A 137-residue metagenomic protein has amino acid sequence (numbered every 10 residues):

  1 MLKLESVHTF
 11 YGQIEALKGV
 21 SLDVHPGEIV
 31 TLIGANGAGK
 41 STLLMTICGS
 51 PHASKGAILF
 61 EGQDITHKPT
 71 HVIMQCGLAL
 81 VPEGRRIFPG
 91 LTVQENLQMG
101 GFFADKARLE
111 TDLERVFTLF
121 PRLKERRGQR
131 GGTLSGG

Functional and structural regions predicted by a protein language model:
G12, V30, A53, K68 (+2 more regions): ABC-type ATPase nucleotide-binding domains, specifically the catalytic core motifs of the NBD
V30-T31, L80: Short beta-strand immediately N-terminal to the Walker A/P-loop
I33-A35: The feature captures the beta-strand-to-loop junction immediately N-terminal to the Walker
C48: Helix-to-loop junction immediately C-terminal to a conserved catalytic motif
G56-Q63, C76, L109-T111: Conserved ABC transporter NBD signature motif
R130-L134: Conserved ABC ATPase signature
